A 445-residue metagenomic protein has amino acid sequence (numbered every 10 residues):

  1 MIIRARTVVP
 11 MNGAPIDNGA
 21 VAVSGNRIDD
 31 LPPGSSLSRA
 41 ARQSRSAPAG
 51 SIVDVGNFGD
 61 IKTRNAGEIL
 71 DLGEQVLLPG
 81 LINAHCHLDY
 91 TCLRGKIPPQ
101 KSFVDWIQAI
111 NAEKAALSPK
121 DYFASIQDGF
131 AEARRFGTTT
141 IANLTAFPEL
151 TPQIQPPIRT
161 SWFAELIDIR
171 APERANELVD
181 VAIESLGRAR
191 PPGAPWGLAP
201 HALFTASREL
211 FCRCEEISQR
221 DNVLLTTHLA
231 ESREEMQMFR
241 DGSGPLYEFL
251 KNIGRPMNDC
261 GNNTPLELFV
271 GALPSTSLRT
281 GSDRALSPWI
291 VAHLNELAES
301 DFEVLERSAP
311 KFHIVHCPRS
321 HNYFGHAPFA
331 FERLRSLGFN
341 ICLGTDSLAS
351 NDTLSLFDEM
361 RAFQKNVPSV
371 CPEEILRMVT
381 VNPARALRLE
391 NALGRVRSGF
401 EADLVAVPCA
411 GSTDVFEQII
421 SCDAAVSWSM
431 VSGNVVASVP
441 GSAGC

Functional and structural regions predicted by a protein language model:
M1-R4, S51, K62-D105, Q127 (+2 more regions): Replace "His-x-His-based motif
I2, M11-L78: Histidine-rich, glycine-flanked metal-binding segment
D29-S51, R190, P274-A285, P440-G444: Intrinsic disorder/low-complexity segments
V76-L77, C92-P156, V179-P191: Alpha-helical scaffold segments that flank or form the walls of functional sites
C92-A124, S161-A164, S232-P274, A285-L286 (+1 more regions): Active-site gating loops and adjacent loop-to-helix segments of metal-dependent hydrolytic enzymes
A199-R213, N295-E296, N322-G325: Active-site glycine- and acidic-residue-rich loops that bind and position anionic ligands or nucleotide-like cofactors
E248-L250, A272-T276, A327-A410: His/Asp/Glu-enriched, well-ordered alpha-helical/loop segment that forms or immediately abuts the divalent-metal
R385, E401-G441, C445: C-terminal cap of metal-dependent C-N hydrolases
